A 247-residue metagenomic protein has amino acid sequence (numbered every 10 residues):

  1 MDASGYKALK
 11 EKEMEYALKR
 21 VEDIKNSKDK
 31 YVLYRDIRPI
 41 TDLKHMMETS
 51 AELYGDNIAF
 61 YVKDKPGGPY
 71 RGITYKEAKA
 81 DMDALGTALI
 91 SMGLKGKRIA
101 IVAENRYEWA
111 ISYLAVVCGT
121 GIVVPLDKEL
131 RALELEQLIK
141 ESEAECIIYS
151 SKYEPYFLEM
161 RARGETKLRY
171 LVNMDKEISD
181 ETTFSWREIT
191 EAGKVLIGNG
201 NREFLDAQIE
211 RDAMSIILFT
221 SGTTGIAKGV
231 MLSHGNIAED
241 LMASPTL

Functional and structural regions predicted by a protein language model:
D2-E13, C118-A192: Structural core segment of the AMP-binding/adenylate-forming
G5-A17, R38-Y61, A80: A short N-terminal helical cap/helix-turn-helix that marks the beginning of AMP-binding/adenylate-forming
E22-K28, M46-I73, I178: AMP-dependent adenylate-forming
G55-I58, L196-F219, I226: Conserved pre-ATP/AMP-binding loop-to-beta segment of ANL
D56, F60-L114, R131-E136, R187-T190 (+1 more regions): Conserved AMP-binding/adenylate-forming core of the ANL superfamily
G72-K76, Q208, S215-L241: Conserved AMP-binding A3 loop
I99, V116, I147, M214 (+1 more regions): Conserved S/T- and glycine-rich ATP-binding loop of Class I adenylate-forming
W109-V117, V123, I237, S244: Short hydrophobic alpha-helical segments of the AMP-binding
